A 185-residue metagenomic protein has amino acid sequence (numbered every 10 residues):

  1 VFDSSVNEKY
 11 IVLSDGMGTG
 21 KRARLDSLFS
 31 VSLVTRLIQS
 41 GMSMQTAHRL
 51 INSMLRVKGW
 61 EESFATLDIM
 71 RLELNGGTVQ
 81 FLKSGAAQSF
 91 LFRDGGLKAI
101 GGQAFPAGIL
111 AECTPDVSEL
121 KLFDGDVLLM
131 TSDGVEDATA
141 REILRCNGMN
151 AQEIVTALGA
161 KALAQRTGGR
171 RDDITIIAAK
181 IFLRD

Functional and structural regions predicted by a protein language model:
V1-M17, R22, L28-S32, Q88 (+1 more regions): N-terminal entry segment of metal-dependent catalytic domains or homologous docking segments
V1-V6, F64-L67, A99-T139, T167-R171: Acidic loop->beta-strand submotif enriched in PP2C/PPM serine/threonine phosphatases
V6-N7, L74-G76, R184: Short strand-connecting beta-turns/loops that link adjacent beta-strands
V12, K83, L128-M130: Residue-level marker for buried hydrophobic side chains located in beta-strands that build the well-ordered beta-sheet
G16-S40, L122, D126-R171, L183-D185: Active-site-proximal, acidic helix/loop segment immediately C-terminal to a metal-coordinating Asp/Glu
M17-G18, A86-S89, G96-K98, E136-D137: Short, surface-exposed beta-strand-loop junctions and turns on beta-sheet-rich folds
R24-D94, L163-D172, A178-A179: Catalytic core of PPM/PP2C metal-dependent serine/threonine phosphatase domains
A104, G108, D172-D185: Activation on terminal intrinsically disordered regulatory regions flanking enzyme cores
